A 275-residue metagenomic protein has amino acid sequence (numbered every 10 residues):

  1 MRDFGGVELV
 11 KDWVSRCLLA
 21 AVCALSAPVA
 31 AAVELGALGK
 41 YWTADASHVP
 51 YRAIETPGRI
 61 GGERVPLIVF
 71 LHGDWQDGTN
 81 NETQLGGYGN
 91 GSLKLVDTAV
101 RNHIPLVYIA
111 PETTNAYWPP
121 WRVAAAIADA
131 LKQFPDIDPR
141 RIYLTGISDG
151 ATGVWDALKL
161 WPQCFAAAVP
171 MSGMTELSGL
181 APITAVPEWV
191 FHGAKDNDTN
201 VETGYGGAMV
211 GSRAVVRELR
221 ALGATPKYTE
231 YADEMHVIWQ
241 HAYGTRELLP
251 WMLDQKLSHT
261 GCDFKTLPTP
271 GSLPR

Functional and structural regions predicted by a protein language model:
V29-L67, I147-T152, A157-L160, V169 (+2 more regions): A domain-start/cap signature at the N-terminus of enzymes
R59-E63, A116-S148: Gly/Ser-rich "nucleophile elbow"/oxyanion-hole loop immediately N-terminal to the catalytic nucleophile in hydrolases
L67, G73-V123: Active-site machinery of serine-nucleophile hydrolases
G86-A99, A125-A126, S172-A181, R213: Alpha-helical scaffolding within the catalytic cores of extracellular/periplasmic polymer-degrading hydrolases
I104, I183-E188: Short, proline-enriched alpha-helix->beta-strand connector loops that line the catalytic pocket of alpha/beta-hydrolase
R140-T184: Primarily recognizes the serine-hydrolase "nucleophile elbow" in alpha/beta-hydrolase and SGNH/GDSL folds
F191, N197-N200, G206-R275: C-terminal catalytic histidine-bearing segment of alpha/beta-hydrolase fold enzymes
